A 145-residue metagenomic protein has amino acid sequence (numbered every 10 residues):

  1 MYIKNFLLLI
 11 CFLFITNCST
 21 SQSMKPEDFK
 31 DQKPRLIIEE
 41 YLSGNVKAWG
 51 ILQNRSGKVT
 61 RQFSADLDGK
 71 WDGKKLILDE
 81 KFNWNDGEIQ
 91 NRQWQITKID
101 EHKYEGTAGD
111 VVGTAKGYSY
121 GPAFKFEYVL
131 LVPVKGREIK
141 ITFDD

Functional and structural regions predicted by a protein language model:
Y2-N45, W49-K58: Amphipathic/hydrophobic helical signal segments and adjacent flexible N-terminal regions that mediate secretion
Q32, F63, I141: Exposed loop/turn and edge beta-strand positions of beta-sandwich/beta-sheet ligand-binding modules
W49, Q53-V134: Central antiparallel beta-sheet cores of small beta-barrel/beta-sandwich binding domains
E138-D145: Short, intrinsically disordered, charge-balanced linker/junction segments flanking boundaries in proteins
